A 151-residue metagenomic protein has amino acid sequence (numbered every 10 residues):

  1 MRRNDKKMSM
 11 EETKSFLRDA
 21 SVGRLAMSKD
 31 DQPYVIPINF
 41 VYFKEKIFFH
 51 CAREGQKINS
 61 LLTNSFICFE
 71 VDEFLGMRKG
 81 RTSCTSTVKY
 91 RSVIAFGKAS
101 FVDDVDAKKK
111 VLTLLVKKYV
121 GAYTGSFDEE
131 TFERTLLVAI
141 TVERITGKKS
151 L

Functional and structural regions predicted by a protein language model:
M1-D19: Extreme N-terminal tail/first-helix region
R2-R3, F74-L151: Charged, gly/pro-rich active-site loop segments
D19-R53: Short beta-strand segments
S21-G23, I36, F43-E45, T63-I67 (+2 more regions): A generic structural signal for short beta-strands and their flanking turns/coil linkers
S28-D30, N39, A52-E54, D72-F74 (+2 more regions): Histidine- and/or cysteine-centered catalytic micro-motif in compact active-site loops
N39-V41, L62, T131, T141: Well-ordered beta-strand positions
V41-G76: A short mixed-secondary-structure module that forms the rim of ligand-binding clefts
